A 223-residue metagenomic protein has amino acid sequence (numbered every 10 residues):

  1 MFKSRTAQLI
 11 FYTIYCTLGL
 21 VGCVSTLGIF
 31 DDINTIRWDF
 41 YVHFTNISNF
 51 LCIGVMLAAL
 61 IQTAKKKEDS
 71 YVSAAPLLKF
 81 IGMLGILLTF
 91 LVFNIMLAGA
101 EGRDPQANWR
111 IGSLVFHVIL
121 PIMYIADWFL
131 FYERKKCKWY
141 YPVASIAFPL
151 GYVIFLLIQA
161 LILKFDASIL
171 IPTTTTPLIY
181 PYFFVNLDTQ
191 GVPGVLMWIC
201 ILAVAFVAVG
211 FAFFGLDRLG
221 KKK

Functional and structural regions predicted by a protein language model:
M1-I14: N-terminal membrane topogenic signal
F2, A64-L78, Y132-Y140: Membrane-interface helix-boundary motifs at transmembrane edges
T26-N34, N94-P105: Juxtamembrane "helix-exit" motif on the non-cytosolic side of transmembrane helices
T35-F44, A74-A75, R103-V115, Y140-Y141: Non-cytosolic membrane-interface motifs at loop->transmembrane helix junctions
I86, V143-K164: Hydrophobic alpha-helical membrane-insertion segments
I111-I122, I199-C200: Membrane-interface loop-to-helix entry segments
P121-C137: Alpha-helical transmembrane segments in multipass membrane proteins, preferentially the mid-helix core
I169-A212: Membrane-interface transmembrane-helix boundary segments in multi-pass integral membrane proteins
